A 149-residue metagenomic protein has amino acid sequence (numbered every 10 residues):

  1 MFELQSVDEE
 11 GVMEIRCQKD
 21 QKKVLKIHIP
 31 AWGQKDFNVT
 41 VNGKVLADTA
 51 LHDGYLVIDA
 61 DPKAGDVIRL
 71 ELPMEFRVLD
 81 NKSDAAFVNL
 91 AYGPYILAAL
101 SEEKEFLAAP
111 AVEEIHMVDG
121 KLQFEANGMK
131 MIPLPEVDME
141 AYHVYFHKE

Functional and structural regions predicted by a protein language model:
M1-A47, D59, V67: Carbohydrate-active enzyme catalytic cores, enriched for enzymes that act on polyanionic acidic polysaccharides
M1-R16, V41, L51, R69-E149: C-terminal beta-rich recognition modules with glycine/proline-rich loops and embedded aromatic residues
G54-I58: Short strand-edge motifs at loop-to-beta-strand transitions and within beta-strands of extracellular beta-rich domains
